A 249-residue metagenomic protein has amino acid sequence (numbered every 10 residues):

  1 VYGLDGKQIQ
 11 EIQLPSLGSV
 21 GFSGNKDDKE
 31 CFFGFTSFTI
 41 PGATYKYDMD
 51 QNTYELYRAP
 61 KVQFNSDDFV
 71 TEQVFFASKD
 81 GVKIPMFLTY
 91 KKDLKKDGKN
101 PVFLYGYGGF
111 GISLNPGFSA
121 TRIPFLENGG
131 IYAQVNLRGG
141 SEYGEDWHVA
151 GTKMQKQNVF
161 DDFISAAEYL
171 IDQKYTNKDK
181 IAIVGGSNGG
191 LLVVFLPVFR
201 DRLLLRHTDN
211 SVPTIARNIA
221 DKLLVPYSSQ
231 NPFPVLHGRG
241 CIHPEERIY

Functional and structural regions predicted by a protein language model:
V1-K99, F110-N128, E168-D172: Peripheral, non-catalytic segments that deliver or gate enzyme domains
G6, E11-G34, Y132, D179-L205: Short, charged N-terminal helix-start/capping segments
K99-P101, K180: Conserved catalytic motifs of the protein kinase core domain
V102, L126-N136: A fold-wide structural signal in alpha/beta-hydrolase
G106-G108: The conserved beta1-alpha1 loop
Q134-Y249: Active-site-proximal cap/loop segments of hydrolase catalytic domains
